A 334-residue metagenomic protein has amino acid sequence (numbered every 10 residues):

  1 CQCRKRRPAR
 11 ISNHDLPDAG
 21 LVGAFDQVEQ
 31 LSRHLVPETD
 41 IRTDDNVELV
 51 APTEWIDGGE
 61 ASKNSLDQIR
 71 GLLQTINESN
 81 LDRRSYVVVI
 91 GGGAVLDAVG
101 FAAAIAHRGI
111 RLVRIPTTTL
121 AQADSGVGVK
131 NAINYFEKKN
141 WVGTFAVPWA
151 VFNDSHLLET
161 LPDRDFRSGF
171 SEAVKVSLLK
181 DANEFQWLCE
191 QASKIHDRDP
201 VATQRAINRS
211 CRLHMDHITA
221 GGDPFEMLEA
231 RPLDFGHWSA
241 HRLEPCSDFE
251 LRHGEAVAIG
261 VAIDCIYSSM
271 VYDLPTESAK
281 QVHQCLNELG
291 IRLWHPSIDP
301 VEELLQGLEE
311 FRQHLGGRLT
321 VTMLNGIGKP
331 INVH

Functional and structural regions predicted by a protein language model:
C1-R7, L16, L21-V36: Hydrophobic, low-acid, alpha-helix-prone terminal segments
I11-L16, A24, T43-N46: Intrinsic low-complexity, disordered N-terminal segments enriched in polar/charged/small residues
G20, R33, D40-Y86: ATP/NTP phosphate-donor binding region
L81-V113: Active-site and donor-binding regions of nucleotide-sugar-utilizing enzymes
G100-K194: A glycine/threonine-rich phosphate-anchoring loop and its flanking beta-alpha core in nucleotide/phosphate-binding
S171-V174, L274-H334: C-terminal charged capping/lid subdomain of soluble metabolic enzymes
Q191-E302: Active-site segments that bind and position negatively charged phosphate/pyrophosphate groups
